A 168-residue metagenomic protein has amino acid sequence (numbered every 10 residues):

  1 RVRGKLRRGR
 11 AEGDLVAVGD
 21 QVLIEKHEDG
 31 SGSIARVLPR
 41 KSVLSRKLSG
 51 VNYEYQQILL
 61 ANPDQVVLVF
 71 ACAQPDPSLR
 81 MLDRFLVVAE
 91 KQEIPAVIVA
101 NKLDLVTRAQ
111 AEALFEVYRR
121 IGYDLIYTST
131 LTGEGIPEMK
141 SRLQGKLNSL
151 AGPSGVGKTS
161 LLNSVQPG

Functional and structural regions predicted by a protein language model:
R1-L79: N-terminal accessory targeting/assembly segments
R1-R3, G9-E28, V37, G133-G168: Conserved G1/Walker A P-loop phosphate-binding module
G19, A89, N101: Residue-level signal for inorganic ion chemistry
E28, A61-D64, E90-Q92, R119-I121 (+1 more regions): Short flexible coil/turn linkers enriched for glycine and charged/polar residues that connect secondary-structure
P63-F70, Q92-L103, G122-T128: Conserved beta-strand/loop subsegment of P-loop NTPase cores
S78-M81, Q110-A111: Residues at alpha-helix caps and immediate loop-helix transition turns in enzyme cores, especially N- and C-cap
R80-K91: Histidine-anchored nucleotide/phosphate-binding helix
D104-V156: Canonical P-loop GTPase G-domain recognition
